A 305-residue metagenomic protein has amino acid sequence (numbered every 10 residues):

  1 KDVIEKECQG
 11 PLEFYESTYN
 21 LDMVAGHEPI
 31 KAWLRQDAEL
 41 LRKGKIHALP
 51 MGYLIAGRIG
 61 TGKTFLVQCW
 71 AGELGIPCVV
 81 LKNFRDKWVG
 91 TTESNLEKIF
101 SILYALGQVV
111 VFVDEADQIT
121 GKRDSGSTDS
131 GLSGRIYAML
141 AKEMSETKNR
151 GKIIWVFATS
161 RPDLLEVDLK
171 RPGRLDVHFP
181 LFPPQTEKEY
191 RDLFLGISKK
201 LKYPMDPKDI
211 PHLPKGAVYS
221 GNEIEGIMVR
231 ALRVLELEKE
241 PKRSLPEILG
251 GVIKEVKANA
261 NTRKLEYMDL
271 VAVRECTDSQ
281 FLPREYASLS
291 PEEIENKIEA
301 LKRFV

Functional and structural regions predicted by a protein language model:
K6-C69, E73, S101, A105 (+2 more regions): C-terminal engagement/docking regions of AAA+ P-loop ATPases
T18, G126, I197-L201, V234-E238 (+1 more regions): Alpha-helix C-capping/helix-to-loop hinge sites
L21-P214: Walker A/P-loop NTP-binding motif of AAA+ ATPase domains
G216, I227-M228: Basic, amphipathic alpha-helical bundle interface domains used for macromolecular binding and assembly
E223, V229-R233: Conserved P-loop NTPase
